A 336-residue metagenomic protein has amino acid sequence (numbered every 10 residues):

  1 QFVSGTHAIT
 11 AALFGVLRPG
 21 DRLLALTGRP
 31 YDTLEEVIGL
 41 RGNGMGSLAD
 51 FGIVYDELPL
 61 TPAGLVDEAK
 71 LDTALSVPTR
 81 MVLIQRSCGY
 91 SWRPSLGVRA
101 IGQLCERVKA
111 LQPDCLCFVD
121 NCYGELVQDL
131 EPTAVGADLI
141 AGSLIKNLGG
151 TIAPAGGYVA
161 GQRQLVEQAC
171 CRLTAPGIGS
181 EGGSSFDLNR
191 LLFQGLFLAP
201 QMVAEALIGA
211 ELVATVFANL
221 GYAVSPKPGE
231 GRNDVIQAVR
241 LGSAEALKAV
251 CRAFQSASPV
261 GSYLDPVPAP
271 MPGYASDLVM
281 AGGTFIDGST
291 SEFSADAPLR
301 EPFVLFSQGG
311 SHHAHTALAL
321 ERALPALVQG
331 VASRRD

Functional and structural regions predicted by a protein language model:
V3-A204, I208, A214-F217, G221-S225 (+1 more regions): Conserved PLP-enzyme active-site core in the AAT-like
A218-R335: Conserved C-terminal alpha-helix-loop-beta "cap" of PLP-dependent enzymes that closes/shapes the active-site mouth
